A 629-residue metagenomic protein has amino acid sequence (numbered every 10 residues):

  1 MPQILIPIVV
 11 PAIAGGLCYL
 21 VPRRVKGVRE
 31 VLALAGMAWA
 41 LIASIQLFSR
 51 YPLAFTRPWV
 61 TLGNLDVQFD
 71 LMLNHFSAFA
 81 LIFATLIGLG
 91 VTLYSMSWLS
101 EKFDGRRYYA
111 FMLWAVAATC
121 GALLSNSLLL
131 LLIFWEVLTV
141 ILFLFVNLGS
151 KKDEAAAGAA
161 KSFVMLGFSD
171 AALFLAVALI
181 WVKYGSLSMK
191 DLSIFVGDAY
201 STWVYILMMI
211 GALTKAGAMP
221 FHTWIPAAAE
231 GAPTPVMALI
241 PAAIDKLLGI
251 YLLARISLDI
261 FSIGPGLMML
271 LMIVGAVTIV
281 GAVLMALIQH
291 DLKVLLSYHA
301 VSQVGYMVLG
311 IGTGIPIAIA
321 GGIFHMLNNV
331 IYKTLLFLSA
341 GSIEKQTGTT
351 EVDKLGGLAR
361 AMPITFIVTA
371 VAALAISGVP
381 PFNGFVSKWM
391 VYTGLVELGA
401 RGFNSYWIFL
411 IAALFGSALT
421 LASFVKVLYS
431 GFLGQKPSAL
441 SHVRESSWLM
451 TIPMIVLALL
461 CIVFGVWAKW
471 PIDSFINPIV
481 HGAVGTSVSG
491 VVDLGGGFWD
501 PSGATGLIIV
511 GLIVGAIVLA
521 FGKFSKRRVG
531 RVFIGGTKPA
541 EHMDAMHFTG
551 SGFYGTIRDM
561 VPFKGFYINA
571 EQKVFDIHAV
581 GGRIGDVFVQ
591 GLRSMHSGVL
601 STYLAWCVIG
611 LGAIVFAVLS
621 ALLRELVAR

Functional and structural regions predicted by a protein language model:
M1-I6, G16-A110, G185-V196, N477 (+3 more regions): Transmembrane helix-loop-helix hairpins at membrane boundaries of multipass inner-membrane proteins
K26-M37, G158-G167, R360-T369, R444-L460 (+1 more regions): Alpha-helical transmembrane segments and their helix-start/interface "positive-inside/aromatic belt" motifs in integral
L34-F48, S169-L175, T369-P380, P453-D473 (+1 more regions): Hydrophobic alpha-helical membrane-insertion segments
S49-P58, L179-L187, V379-V396, V466-S487 (+1 more regions): Membrane-helix interface motif
D66-F69, D353-K354, P437-H442, L494 (+1 more regions): Cytosolic juxtamembrane amphipathic/interface segments immediately preceding and feeding into a transmembrane helix
L71-T85, S201-A212, Y406-S417, V492-G515: Hydrophobic alpha-helical transmembrane segments
G90-R106, V116-L131, I141-S446: Hydrophobic transmembrane alpha-helices and their helix-loop junctions in integral membrane proteins
P241, P471-L507, A516-R629: Aromatic-capped, Gly/Pro-kinked transmembrane alpha-helices
